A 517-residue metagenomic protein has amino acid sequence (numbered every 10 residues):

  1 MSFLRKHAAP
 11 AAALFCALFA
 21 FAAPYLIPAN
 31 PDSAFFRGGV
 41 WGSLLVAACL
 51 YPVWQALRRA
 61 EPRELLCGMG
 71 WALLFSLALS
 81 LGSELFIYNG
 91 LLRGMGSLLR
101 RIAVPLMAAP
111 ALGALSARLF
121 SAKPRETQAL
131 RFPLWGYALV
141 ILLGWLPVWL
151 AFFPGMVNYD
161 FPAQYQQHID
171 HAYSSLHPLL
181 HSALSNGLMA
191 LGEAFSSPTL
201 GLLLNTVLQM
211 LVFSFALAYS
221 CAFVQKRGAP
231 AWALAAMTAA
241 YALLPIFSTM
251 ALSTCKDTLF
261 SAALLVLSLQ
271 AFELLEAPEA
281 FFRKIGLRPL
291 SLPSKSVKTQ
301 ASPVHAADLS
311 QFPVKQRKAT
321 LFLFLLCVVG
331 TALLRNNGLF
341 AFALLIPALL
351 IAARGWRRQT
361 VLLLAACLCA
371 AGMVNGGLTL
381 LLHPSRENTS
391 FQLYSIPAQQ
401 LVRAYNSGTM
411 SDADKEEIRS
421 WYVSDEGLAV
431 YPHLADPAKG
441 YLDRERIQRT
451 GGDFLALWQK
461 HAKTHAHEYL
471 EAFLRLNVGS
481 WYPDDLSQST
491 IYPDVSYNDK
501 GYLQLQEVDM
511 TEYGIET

Functional and structural regions predicted by a protein language model:
S2-Q128: Membrane-embedded, hydrophobic transmembrane alpha-helices
A13-I27, W71-E84, R131-V157, L368-L380: Transmembrane signal-anchor helices characteristic of membrane glycosylation enzymes that use polyprenol
P110, I169, Y219, L259-F282 (+2 more regions): Specific aromatic-rich, kink-prone transmembrane helix
F152-Q164, A172-L188, F195-L200: Extracytoplasmic catalytic/substrate-binding loops of multi-pass membrane glycan-assembly enzymes
Y159, L252-L259, L334: Short acidic/glycine- and proline-prone juxtamembrane loop motifs at membrane-interface regions of multi-pass membrane
V207-G228: Transmembrane-helix motifs of polytopic, lipid-linked glycan transferases
T320-R335, A370-A371: Membrane-interface alpha helices of multi-pass inner-membrane proteins
H383-Q504: Membrane-proximal stem/loop segments at transmembrane-domain junctions that anchor or position
